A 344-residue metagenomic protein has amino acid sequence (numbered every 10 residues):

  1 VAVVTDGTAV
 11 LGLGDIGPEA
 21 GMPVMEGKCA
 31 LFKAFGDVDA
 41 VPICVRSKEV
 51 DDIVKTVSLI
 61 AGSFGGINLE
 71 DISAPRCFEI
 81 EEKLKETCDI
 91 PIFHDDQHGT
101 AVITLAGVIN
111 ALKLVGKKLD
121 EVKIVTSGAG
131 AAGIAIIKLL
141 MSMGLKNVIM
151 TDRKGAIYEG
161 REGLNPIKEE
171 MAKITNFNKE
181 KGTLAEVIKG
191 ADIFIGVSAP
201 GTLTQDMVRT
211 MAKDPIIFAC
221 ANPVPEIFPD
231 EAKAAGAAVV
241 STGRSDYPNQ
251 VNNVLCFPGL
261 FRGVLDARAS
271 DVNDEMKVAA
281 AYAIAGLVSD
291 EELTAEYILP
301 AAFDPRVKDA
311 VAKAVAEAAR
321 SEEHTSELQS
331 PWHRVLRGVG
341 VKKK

Functional and structural regions predicted by a protein language model:
A2-V122, A312: Glycine/serine-rich phosphate-binding loop and adjoining beta1-alpha1 elements at the start of nucleotide-handling
L11, P18-K33, H94, H98 (+1 more regions): Glycine-rich phosphate/diphosphate-binding loop of Rossmann-like nucleotide-binding domains
G36, T87-C88, G144, K213 (+1 more regions): Short, structured coil segments at secondary-structure junctions
P42, N68-D71, I92-D95, T126 (+4 more regions): General beta-strand structural signal in soluble alpha/beta enzymes
D95-D96, V115, A219-E323: Adenosine-phosphate binding glycine-rich loop
E169-A238, R244-D246: Rossmann-like adenosine-cofactor binding region
E323-K344: Single conserved hydrophobic/aromatic residue that forms the stacking wall/gate of nucleotide- or nucleobase-binding
